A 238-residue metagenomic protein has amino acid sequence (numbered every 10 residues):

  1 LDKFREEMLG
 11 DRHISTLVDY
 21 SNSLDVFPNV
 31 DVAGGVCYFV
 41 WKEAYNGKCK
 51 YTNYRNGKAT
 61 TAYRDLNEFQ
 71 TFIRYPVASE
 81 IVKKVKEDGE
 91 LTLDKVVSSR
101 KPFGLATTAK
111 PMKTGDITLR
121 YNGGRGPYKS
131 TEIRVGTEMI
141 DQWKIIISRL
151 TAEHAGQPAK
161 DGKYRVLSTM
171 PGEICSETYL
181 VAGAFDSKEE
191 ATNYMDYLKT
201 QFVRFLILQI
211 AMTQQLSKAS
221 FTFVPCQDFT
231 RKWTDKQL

Functional and structural regions predicted by a protein language model:
L1-D25, Y38-F39, Y194: Conserved Class I SAM-dependent methyltransferase catalytic core
S23-L238: C-terminal substrate-recognition regions of SAM-dependent nucleic acid methyltransferases
